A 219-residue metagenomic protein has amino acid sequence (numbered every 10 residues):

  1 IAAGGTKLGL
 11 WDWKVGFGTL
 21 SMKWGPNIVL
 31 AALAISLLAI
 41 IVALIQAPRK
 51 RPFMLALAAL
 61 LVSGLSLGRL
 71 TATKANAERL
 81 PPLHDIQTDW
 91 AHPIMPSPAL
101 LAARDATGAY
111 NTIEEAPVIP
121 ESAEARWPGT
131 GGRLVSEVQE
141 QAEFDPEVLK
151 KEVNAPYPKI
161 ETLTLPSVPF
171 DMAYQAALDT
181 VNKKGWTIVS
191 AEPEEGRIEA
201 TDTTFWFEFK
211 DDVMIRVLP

Functional and structural regions predicted by a protein language model:
A2-A58, V62-P219: Ser/Thr-rich, low-complexity intrinsically disordered terminal regions
